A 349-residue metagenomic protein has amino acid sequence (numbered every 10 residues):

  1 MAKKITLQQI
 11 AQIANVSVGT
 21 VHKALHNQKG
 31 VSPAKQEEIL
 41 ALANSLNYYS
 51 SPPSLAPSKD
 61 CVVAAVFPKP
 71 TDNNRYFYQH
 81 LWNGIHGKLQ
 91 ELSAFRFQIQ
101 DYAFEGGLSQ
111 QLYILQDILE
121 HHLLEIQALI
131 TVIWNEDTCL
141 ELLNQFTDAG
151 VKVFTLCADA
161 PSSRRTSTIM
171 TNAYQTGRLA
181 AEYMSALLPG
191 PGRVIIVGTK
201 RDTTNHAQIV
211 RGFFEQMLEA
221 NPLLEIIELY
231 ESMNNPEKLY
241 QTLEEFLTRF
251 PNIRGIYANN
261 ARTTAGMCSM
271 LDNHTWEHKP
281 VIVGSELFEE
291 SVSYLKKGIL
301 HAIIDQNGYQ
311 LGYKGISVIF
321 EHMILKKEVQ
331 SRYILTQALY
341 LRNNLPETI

Functional and structural regions predicted by a protein language model:
M1-K59: N-terminal helix-turn-helix DNA-binding module of bacterial transcription factors
L42, N205, M217, N307-I349: Hinge/cleft segment of the Venus flytrap/periplasmic-binding protein
S50-I114: Amphipathic helical "hinge" segments at domain boundaries
Y76-L92, I114, T176-A180, T204-L224 (+4 more regions): Short, solvent-exposed amphipathic alpha-helices that sit in or adjacent to ligand/effector-binding or catalytic
L89-L112, R193-I196, M217-P236: Short beta-strand elements in bilobed, periplasmic/extracellular small-molecule ligand-binding domains
I126-T147, F213, I227-V292: Hydrophobic alpha-helical
N135-Q175, F288-K296: Flexible loop/hinge segments that line or gate small-molecule binding clefts
T168-V194, L239-Y240, S291, N307-I324: Hydrophobic alpha-helical segments within soluble ligand-binding/sensing domains
